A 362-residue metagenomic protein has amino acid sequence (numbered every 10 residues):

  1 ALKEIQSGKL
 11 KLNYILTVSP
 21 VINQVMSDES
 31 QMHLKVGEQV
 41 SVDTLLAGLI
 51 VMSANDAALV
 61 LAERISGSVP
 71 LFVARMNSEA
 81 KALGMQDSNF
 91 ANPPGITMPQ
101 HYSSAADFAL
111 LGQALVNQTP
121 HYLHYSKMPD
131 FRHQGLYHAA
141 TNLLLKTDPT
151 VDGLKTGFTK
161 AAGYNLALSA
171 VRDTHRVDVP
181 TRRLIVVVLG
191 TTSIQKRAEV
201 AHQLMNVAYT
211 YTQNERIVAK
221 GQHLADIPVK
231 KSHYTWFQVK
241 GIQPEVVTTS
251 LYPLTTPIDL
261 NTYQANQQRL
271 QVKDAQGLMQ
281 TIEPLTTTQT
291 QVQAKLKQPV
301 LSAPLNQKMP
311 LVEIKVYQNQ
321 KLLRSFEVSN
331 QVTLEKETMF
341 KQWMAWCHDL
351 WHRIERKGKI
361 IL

Functional and structural regions predicted by a protein language model:
A1-A106, V116-T119, Q134: Active-site-adjacent loops and short helices of periplasmic peptidoglycan-processing enzymes
Q100-Y102, D107, G112-L362: Domain-terminus/edge residues, biased toward the C-terminal soluble/receptor-binding domains of extracytoplasmic
